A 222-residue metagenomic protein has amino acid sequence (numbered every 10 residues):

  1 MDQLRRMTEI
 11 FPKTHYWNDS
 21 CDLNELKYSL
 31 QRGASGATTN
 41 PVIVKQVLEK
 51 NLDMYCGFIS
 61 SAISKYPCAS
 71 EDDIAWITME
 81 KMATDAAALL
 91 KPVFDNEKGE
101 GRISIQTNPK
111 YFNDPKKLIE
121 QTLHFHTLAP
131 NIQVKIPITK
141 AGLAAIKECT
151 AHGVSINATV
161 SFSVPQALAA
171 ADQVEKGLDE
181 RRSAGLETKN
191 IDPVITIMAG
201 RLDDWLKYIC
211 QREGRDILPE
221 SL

Functional and structural regions predicted by a protein language model:
M1-N24, Y28: N- or domain-start disorder-to-order transition segments that initiate the globular core
R6, E25-G57: An N-terminal structural lobe/cap that precedes and organizes the functional/catalytic core across diverse proteins
F11, N96-G101, S183-D192: Short helix-terminating capping/connector loops at secondary-structure junctions
N18, N131-T139, V154-Q166: Catalytic beta/alpha-barrel core
L23-Q31, A145, A167-E175: Catalytic cores of alpha/beta
G33-G36, A129-P130, A145-N157, E175-K176 (+1 more regions): Glycine-enriched alpha-helix->loop->beta-strand junction motifs that scaffold or abut catalytic
I43-K45, N51-I146: Active-site beta->alpha loop and helix N-cap motifs at the rims of alpha/beta catalytic domains
S155-L222: Catalytic alpha/beta core domains of metabolic enzymes, predominantly
